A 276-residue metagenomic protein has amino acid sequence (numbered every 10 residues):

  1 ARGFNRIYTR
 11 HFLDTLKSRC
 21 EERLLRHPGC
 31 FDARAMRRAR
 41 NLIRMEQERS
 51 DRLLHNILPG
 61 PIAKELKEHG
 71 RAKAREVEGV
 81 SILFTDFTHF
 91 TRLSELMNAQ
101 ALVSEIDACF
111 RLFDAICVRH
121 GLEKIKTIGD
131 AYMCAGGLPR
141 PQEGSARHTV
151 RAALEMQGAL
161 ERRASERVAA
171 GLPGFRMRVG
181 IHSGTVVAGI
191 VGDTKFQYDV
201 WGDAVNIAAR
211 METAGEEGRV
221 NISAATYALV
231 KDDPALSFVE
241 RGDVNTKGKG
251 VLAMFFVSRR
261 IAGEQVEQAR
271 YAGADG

Functional and structural regions predicted by a protein language model:
A1-E21, V186-A188, A214-G276: Cytosolic regulatory/linker segments at or just downstream of nucleotide-handling modules in signal-transduction
A1-E78, E95, G273: Regulatory cytosolic signal-relay segments
A33, F87-T88, I261: PAS/PAC or PAS-like capping segment
I43-N56, P61-R151: Catalytic NTP-binding/metal-coordinating core of nucleotidyl cyclase/transferase enzymes
D51, F110, D114, L154-A164 (+1 more regions): Structural signal for well-ordered, non-membrane alpha-helices
P61, T88, T185-V186, A225: Alpha-helix/helix-capping structural signal
V80, T85, I116-H148, R162-V205 (+2 more regions): Catalytic core of nucleotidyl cyclases, primarily class III adenylyl/guanylyl cyclases
A164, H182-S183, D203-A224: Catalytic/regulatory signature loops of cyclic-dinucleotide turnover enzymes and related class III nucleotidyl cyclases
